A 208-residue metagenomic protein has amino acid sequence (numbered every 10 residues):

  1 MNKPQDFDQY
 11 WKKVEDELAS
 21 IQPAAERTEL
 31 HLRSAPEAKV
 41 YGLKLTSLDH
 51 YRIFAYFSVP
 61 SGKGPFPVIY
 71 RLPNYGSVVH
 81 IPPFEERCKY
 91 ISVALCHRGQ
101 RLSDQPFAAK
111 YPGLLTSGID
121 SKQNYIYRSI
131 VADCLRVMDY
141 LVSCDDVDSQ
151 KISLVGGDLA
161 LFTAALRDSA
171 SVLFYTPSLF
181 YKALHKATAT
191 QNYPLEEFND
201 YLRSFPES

Functional and structural regions predicted by a protein language model:
M1-A38: N-terminal targeting or regulatory segments adjacent to alpha/beta-hydrolase or S9 domains
K39-P60: A short loop-to-beta-strand scaffold at the N-terminal edge of the catalytic core in hydrolase folds
S47, R71-Y75, H97: Glycine-rich His-Gly loop
A55-P60, G64-G76: Short beta-strand element of the alpha/beta-hydrolase
H80, E86, Y90-A132, H185-T188 (+1 more regions): Cap/lid segment of the alpha/beta-hydrolase catalytic domain
C96, V155, F174-P177: Alpha/beta-hydrolase-fold catalytic nucleophile elbow
D145-G156: Alpha/beta-hydrolase fold nucleophile elbow
A160-F205: Hydrolase active-site cap/lid region
